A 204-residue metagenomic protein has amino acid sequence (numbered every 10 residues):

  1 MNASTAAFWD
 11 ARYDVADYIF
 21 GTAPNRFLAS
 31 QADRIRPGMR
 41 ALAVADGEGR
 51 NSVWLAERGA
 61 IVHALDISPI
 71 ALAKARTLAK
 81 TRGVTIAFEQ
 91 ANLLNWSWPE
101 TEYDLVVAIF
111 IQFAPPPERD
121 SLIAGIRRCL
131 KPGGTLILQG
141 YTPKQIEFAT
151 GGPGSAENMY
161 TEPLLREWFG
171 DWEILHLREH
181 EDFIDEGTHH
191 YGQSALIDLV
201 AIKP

Functional and structural regions predicted by a protein language model:
M1-R36, K144: Conserved class I S-adenosyl-L-methionine
G38-G47: Conserved class I S-adenosyl-L-methionine
S68-I70: Conserved SAM/SAH-binding beta-strand->alpha-helix loop
R82-L94: Conserved SAM-binding strand-loop segment of SAM-dependent methyltransferases
L94-L105: A short acidic, Gly/Pro-enriched loop at the edge of an enzyme's catalytic core that lines a small-molecule cofactor
F113-I126: A short, conserved alpha-helix within the catalytic core of class I
G133-Y141: Conserved beta-strand signature within the Rossmann-like core of class I S-adenosyl-L-methionine
E157-R178, I197: Short alpha-helix
